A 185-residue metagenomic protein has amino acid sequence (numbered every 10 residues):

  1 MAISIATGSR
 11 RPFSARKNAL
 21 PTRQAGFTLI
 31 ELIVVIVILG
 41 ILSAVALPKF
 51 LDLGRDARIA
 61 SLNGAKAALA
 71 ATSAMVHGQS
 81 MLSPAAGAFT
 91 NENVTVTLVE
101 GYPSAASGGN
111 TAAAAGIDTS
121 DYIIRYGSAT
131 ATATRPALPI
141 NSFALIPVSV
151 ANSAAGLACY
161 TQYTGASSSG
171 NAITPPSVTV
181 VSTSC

Functional and structural regions predicted by a protein language model:
M1-A25: N-terminal leader/signal peptides at the extreme start of proteins
I5, A60, S169-N171: Compositionally biased non-globular segments, especially hydrophobic aliphatic-rich helices of signal peptides
G26, E31: Conserved phosphate-binding and hydrolysis motifs of nucleotide-dependent enzymes
I33-P48: Alpha-helical hydrophobic helix detector
A57-A86: Membrane-proximal N-terminal amphipathic helix
M81-C185: Periplasmic/extracellular, small/polar-rich flexible segments of pilin-like filament-forming proteins
